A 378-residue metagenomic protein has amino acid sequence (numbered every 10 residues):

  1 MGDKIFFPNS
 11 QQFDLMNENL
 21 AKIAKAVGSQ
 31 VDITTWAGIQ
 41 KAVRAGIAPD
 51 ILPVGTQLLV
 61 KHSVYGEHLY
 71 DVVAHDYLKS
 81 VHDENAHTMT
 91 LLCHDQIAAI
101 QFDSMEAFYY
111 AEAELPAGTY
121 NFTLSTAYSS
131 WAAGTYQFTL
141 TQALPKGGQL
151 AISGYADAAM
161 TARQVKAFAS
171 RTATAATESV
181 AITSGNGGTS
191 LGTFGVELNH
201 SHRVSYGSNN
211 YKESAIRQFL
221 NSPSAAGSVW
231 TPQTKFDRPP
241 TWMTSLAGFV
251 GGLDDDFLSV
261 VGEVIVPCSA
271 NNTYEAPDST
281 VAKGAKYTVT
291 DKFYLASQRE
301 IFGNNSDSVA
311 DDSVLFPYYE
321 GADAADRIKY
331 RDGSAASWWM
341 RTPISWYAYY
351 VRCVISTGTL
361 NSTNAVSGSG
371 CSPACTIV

Functional and structural regions predicted by a protein language model:
M1-A21: Short, low-complexity N-terminal tether/leader segments at secretion or assembly junctions of large, surface-exposed
L20-V378: Collagenous Gly-X-Y triple-helix signature in extracellular proteins
